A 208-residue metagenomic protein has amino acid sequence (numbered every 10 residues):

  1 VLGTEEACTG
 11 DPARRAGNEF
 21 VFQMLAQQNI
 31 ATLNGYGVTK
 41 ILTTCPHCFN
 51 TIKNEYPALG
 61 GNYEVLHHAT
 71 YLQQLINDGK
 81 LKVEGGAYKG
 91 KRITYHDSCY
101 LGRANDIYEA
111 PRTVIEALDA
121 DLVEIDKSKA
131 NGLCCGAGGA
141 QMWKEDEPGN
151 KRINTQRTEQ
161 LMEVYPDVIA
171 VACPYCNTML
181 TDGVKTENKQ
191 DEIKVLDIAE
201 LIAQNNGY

Functional and structural regions predicted by a protein language model:
V1-Y208: Iron-sulfur cluster-binding electron-transfer modules in prokaryotic oxidoreductases
